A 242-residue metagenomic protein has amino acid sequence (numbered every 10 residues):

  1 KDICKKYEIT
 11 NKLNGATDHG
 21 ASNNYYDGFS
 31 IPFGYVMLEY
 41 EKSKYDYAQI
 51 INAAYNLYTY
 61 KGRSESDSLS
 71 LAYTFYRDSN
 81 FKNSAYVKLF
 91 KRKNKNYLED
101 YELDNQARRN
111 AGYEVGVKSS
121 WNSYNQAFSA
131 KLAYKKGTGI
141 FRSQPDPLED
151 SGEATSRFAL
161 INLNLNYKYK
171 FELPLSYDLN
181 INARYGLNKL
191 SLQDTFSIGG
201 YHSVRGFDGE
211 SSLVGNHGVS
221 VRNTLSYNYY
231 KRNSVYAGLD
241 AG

Functional and structural regions predicted by a protein language model:
K1-N122: Gram-negative/organellar outer-membrane beta-barrel architecture
I9-G15, Y25, L38-K44, A85-K93 (+4 more regions): Transmembrane beta-barrel strands of outer-membrane/channel proteins
Y97-R232: C-terminal outer-membrane beta-barrel translocator/porin domains of Gram-negative envelope proteins and their
Y230, A241-G242: Short Gly/Pro-enriched loop/turn and capping motifs at secondary-structure junctions
